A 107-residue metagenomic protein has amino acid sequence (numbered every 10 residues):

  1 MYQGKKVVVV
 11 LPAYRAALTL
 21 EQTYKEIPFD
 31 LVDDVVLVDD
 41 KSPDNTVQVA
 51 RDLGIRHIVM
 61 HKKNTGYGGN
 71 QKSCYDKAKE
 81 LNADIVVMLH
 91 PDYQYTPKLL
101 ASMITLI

Functional and structural regions predicted by a protein language model:
K6-V8: Cell-envelope/extracellular polymer assembly enzymes that use nucleotide-activated donors
Y14-F29: Short, well-formed alpha-helical segments that are part of the catalytic scaffolds of diverse glycosyltransferases
A16-T19, S42, T96: Donor nucleotide-sugar binding loop of glycosyltransferases
D33, V47-L81: Conserved donor nucleotide-binding strand/loop of the catalytic core
D39-V47: A conserved acidic beta->alpha catalytic loop
T65, Y93-Q94: Acidic metal-phosphate-binding loop of nucleotide-sugar-dependent transferases
A83-D92: Short beta-strand-to-loop acidic/aromatic patch adjacent to the donor-nucleotide binding site
K98-I107: Conserved donor-nucleotide/metal-binding helix-loop-beta segment in metal-dependent transferases, i.e., the alpha-helix
